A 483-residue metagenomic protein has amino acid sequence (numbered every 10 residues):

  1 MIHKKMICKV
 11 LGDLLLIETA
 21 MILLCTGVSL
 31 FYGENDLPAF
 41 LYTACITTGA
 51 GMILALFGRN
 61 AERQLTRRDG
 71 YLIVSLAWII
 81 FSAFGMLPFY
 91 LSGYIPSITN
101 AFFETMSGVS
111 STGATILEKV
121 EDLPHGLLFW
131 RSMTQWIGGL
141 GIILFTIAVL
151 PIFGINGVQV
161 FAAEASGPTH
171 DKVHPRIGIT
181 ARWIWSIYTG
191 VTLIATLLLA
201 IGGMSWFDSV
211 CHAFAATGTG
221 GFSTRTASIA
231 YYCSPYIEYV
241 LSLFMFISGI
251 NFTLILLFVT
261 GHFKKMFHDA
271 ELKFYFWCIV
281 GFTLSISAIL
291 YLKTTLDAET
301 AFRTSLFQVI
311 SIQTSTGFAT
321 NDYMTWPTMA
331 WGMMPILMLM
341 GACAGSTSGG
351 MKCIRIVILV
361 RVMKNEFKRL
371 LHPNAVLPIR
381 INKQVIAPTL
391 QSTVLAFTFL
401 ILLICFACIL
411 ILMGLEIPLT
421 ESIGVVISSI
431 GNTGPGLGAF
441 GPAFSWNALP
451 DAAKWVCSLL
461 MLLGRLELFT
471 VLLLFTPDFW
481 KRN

Functional and structural regions predicted by a protein language model:
M1-N483: Membrane-proximal intracellular helices of multi-pass ion channels
